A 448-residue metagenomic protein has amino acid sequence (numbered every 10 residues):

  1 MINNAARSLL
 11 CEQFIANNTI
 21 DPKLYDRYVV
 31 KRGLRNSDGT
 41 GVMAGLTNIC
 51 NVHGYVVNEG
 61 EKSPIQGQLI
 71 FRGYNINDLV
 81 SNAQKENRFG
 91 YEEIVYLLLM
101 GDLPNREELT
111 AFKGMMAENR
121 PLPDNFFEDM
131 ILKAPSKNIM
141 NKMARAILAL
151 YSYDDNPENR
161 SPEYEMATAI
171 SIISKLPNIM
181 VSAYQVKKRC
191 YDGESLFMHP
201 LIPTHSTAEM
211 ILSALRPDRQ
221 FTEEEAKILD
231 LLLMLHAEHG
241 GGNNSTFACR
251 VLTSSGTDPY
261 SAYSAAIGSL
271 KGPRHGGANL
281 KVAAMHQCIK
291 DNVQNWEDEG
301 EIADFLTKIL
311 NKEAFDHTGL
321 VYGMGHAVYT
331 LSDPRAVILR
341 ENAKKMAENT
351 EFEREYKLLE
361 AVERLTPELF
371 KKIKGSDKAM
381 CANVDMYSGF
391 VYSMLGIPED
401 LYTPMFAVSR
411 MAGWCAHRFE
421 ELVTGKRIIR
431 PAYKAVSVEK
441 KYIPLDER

Functional and structural regions predicted by a protein language model:
M1-R448: Non-transmembrane, aqueous-exposed alpha-helical and coiled segments at domain scale
